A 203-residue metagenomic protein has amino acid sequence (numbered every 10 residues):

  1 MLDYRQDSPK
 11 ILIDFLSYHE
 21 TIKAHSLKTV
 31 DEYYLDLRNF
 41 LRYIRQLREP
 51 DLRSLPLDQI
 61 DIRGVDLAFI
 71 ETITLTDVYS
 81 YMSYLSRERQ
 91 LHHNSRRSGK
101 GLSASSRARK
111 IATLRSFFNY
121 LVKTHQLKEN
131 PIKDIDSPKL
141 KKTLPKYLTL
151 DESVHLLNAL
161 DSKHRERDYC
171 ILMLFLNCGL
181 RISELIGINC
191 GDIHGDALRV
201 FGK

Functional and structural regions predicted by a protein language model:
M1-K203: Conserved catalytic core of the tyrosine transesterase superfamily
